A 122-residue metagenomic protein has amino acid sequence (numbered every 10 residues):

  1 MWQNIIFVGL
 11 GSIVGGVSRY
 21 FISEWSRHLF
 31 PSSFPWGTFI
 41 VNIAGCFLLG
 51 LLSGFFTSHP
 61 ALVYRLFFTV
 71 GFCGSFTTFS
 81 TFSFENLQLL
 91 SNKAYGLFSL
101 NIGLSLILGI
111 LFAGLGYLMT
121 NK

Functional and structural regions predicted by a protein language model:
M1-K122: Membrane-interface helix-loop junctions in multi-pass transporters/channels
